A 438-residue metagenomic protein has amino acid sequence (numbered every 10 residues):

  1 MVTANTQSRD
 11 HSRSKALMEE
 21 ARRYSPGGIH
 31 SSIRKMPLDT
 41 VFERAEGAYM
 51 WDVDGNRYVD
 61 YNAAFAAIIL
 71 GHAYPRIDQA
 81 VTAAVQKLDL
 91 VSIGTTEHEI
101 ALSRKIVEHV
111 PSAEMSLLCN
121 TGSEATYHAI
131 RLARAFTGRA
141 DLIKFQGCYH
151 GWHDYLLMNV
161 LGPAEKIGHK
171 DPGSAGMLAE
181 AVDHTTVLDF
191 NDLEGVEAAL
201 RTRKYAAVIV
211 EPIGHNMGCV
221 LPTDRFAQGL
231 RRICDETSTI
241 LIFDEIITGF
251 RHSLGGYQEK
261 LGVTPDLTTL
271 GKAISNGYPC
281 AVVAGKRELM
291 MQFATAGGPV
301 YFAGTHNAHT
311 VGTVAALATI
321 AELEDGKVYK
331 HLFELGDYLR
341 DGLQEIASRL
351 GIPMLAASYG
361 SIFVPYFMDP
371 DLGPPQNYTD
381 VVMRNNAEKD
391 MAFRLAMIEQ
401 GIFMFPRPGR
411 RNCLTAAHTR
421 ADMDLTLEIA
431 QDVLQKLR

Functional and structural regions predicted by a protein language model:
V2-R438: Conserved N-terminal phosphate-binding loop of PLP-dependent enzymes in the Aspartate aminotransferase
